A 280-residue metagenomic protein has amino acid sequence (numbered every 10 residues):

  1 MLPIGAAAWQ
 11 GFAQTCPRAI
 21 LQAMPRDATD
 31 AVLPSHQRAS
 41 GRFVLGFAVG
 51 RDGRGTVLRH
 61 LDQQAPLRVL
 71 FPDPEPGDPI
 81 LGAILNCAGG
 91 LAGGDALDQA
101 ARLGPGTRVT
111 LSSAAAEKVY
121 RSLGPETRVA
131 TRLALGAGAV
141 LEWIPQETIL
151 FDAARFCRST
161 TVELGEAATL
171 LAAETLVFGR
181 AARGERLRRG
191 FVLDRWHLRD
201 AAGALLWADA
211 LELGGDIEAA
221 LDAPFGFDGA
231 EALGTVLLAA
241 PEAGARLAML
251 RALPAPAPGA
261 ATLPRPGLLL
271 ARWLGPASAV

Functional and structural regions predicted by a protein language model:
M1-G5, W9: Short terminal hydrophobic/aromatic SLiMs and anchors at protein ends
L21-E147, D152, S159: N-terminal, charged/glycine-rich beta-strand/loop interface patches
S40-V44, P79, A96-D98, R128-A130 (+7 more regions): Broad gene-expression machinery/nucleic-acid interaction feature
G104, E163-G165, R199: Feature marks extracellular polysaccharide-active and adherence modules
F151-S159, L164-R189: Acidic (Asp/Glu-rich), glycine- and aromatic
L176-V280: A structural signal for small-residue-enriched, beta-sheet-centric alpha/beta enzyme cores and oligomeric scaffold folds
